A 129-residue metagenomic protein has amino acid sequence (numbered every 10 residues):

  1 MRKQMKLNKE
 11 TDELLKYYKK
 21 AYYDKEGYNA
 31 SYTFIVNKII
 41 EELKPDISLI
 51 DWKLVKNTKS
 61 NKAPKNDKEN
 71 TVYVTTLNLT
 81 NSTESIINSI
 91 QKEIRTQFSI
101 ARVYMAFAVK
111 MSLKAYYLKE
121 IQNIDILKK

Functional and structural regions predicted by a protein language model:
M1-E13, K19, V55-Q91: Short Lys/Arg-rich basic patches
M1-L7, L14-Y32, Q91-V103: A cross-kingdom feature marking solvent-exposed beta-strand/loop segments within repeated, beta-rich binding/scaffold
Y18-A21, E42-D46, E93, A115-K119: Active-site catalytic microenvironments for nucleophilic, acid-base chemistry
G27-E41, S99-K114: Short amphipathic alpha-helical segments
S31, D51-W52, I124-D125: Sparse recognition of residues in long alpha-helices and their boundaries
N37-N61: Short, structured interface segments
N78, S85, Q91-E93, A106-K114 (+1 more regions): Compact DNA/chromatin-associated regulatory and scaffold domains in nuclear/nucleoid proteins
K119-K129: Short acidic DE-rich linear segments
